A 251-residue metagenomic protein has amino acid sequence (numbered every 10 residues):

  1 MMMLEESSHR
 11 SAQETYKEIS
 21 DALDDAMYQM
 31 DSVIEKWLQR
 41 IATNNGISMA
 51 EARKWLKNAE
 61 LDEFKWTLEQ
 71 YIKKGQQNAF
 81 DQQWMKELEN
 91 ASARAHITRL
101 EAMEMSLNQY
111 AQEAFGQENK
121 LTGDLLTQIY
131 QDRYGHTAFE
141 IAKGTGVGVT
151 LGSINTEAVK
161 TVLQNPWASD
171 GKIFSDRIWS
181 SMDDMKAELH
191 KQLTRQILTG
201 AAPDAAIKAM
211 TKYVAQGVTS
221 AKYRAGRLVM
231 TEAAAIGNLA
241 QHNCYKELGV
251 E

Functional and structural regions predicted by a protein language model:
M1-Q216: N-terminal leader/targeting and assembly helices and adjacent pre-domain segments
I207, S220-E251: Acidic, glycine-rich two-metal-ion catalytic cores of nucleic acid-processing enzymes
